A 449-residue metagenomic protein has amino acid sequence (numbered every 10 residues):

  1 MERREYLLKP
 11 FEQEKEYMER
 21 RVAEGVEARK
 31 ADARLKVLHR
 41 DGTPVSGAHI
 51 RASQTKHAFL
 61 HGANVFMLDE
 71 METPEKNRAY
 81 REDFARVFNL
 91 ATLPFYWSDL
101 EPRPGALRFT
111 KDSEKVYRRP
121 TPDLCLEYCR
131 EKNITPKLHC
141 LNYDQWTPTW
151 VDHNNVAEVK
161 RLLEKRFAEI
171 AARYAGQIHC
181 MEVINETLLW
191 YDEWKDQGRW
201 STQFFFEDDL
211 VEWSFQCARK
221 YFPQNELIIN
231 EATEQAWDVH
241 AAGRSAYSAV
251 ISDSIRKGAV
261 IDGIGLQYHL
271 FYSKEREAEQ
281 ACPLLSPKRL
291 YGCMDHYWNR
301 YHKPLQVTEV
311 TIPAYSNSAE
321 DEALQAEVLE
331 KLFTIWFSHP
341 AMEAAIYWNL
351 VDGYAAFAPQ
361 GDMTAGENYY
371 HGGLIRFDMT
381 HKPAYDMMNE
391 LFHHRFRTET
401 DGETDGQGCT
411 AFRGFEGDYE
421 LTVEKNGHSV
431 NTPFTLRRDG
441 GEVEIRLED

Functional and structural regions predicted by a protein language model:
M1-S46, R51-E70, L90, P102-L107 (+7 more regions): Beta-strand-rich domain onsets/edges
E2-Q13, Y17, R173, E182-D208 (+4 more regions): Aromatic-rich peripheral "rim/lid" segments of glycoside hydrolase catalytic domains that contact and position glycan
H61-N77, D152-V159, A236-A242, S318-A319: Active-site mouth loops of central-metabolism enzymes
N64-L68, Y96, L141-Y143, V183-E186 (+4 more regions): Active-site beta-loop-alpha junctions enriched in small/polar residues
M71-V87, A411-E420: Short Pro-Gly-centered beta-turn/loop motif in secreted/extracellular proteins
E72-E82, P120-L124, K165-R166, F205-Q216 (+3 more regions): Alpha-helical scaffolding within the catalytic cores of extracellular/periplasmic polymer-degrading hydrolases
R86, L90-A106, R119-E234: Substrate-binding cleft and catalytic face of glycoside hydrolase catalytic domains, especially the flexible beta-alpha
I229, T233-G265, L324, A355-P359: Substrate-binding cleft/loops of secretory-pathway carbohydrate-active enzymes
